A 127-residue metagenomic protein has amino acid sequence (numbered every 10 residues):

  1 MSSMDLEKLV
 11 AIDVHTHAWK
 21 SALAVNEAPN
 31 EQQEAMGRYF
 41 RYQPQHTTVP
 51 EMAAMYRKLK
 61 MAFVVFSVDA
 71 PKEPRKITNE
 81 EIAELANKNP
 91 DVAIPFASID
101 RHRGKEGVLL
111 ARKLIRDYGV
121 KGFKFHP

Functional and structural regions predicted by a protein language model:
M1-P74, E80: An N-terminally biased module of ancient metal coordination in phosphate/nucleic-acid-related enzymes
A62, A70-P127: Active-site gating/metal-coordination segments in enzymes
